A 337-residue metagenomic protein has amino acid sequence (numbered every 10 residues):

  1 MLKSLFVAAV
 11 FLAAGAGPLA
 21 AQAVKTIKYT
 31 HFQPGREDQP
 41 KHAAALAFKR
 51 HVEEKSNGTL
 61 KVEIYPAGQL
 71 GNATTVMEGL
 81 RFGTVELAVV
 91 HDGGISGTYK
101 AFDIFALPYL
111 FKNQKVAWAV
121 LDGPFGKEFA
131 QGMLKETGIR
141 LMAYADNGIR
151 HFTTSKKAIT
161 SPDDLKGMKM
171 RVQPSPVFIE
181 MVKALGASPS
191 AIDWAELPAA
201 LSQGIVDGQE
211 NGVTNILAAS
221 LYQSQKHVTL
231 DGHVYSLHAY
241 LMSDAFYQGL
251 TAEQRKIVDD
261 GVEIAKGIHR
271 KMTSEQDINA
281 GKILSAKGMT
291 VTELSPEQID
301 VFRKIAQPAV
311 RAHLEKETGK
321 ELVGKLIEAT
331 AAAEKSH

Functional and structural regions predicted by a protein language model:
M1-F6: Bacterial N-terminal signal peptides that target proteins for export
L12-A13: Repetitive helical segments and hydrophobic/amphipathic motifs
A16-A21: Sec/Tat signal peptide C-region and signal peptidase I cleavage site
Q22-V116, F125, Q131-H337: N-terminal secretory/targeting leader peptides
